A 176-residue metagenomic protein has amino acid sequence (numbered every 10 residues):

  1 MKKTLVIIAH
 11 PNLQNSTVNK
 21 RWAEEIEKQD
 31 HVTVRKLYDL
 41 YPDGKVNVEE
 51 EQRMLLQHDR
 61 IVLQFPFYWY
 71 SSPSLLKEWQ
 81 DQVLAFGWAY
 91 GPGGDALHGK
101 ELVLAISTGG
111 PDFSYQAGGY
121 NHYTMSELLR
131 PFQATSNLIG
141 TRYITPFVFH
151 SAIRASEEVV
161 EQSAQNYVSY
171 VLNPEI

Functional and structural regions predicted by a protein language model:
M1-Y38, Y167-V168: N-terminal beta1-alpha1 ligand-phosphate binding loop
L5-I7, T33-R35, V62, V103-A105 (+1 more regions): Hydrophobic/aromatic beta-strand patches that form the interior of the parallel beta-sheet core in alpha/beta enzyme
T17-R21, V46, S74-E78, E158: Generic recognition of short, well-ordered alpha-helical segments
A23, E27, L129-I176: Glycine-rich phosphate/pyrophosphate-binding loop and the adjoining helix
T33-L55: N-terminal beta-loop-helix "entrance" segment that forms/cooperates in small-molecule cofactor or anionic ligand
Y41, Y115-N121, S151-R154: Surface-exposed cleft-lining segments at the edges of enzyme active sites
E49-Q133: Helix-loop-strand module that forms the ligand-binding subsite of alpha/beta enzymes
